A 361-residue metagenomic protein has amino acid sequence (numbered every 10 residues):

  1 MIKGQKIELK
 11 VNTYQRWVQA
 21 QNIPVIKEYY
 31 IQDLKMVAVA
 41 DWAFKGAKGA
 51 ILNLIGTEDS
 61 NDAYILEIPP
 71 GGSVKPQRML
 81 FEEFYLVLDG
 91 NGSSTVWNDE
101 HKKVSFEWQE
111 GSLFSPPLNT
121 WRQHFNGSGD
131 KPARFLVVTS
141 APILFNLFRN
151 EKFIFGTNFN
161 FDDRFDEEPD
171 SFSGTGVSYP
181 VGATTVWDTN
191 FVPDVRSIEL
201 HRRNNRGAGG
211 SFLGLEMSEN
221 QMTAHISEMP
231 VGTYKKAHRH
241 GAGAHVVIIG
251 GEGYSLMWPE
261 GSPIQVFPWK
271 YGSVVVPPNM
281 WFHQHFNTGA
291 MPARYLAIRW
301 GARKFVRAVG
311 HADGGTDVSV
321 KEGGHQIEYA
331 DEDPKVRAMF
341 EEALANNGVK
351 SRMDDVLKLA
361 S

Functional and structural regions predicted by a protein language model:
M1-D59, N150-H225, Y329-S361: A short, N-terminal "cap"/entry segment at the start of jelly-roll beta-barrel domains of the cupin/DSBH fold
F44-I51, D62-M79, H225-H240, W281: Conserved short histidine dyad/triad with adjacent acidic residue
L52-I55, S73-M79, V96, S105-F106 (+5 more regions): Short histidine-centered beta-strand/loop micro-motifs that create catalytic or ligand/metal-coordination sites
Y64, K75, E83, V104 (+3 more regions): Short, conserved secondary-structure segments in the cores of folded domains
P69-P70, L80-D99, P230-V231, H240-E260: Glycine- and acidic-residue-biased ligand/ion/polar-headgroup-sensing regions
S73-K75, S93, S112-H124, Y234-K235 (+2 more regions): Histidine-centered metal-chelating micro-motifs
F84-L86, F114-S115, D130-R149, V246-V247 (+2 more regions): A short hydrophobic beta-strand segment most commonly corresponding to one strand of the jelly-roll/cupin
N98-P117, P259-N279: Short acidic-glycine-tyrosine-enriched beta hairpin
